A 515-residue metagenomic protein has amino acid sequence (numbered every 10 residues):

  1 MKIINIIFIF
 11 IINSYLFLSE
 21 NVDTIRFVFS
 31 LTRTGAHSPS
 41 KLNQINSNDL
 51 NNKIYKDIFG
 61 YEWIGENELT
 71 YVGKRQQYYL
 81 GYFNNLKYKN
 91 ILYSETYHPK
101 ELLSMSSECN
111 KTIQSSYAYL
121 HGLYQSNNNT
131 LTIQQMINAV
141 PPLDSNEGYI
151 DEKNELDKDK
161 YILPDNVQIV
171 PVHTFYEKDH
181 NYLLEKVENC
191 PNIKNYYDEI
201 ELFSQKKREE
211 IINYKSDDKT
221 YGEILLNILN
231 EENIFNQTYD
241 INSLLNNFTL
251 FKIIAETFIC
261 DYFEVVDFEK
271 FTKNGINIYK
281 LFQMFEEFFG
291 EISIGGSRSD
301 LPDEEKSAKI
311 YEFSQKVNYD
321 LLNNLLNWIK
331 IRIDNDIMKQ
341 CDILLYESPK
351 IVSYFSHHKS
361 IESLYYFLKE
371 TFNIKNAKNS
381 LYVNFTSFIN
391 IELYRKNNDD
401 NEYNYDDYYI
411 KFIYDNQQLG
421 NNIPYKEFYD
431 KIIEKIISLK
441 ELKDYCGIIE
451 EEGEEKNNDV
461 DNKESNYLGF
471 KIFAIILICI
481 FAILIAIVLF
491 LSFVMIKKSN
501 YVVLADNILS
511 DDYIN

Functional and structural regions predicted by a protein language model:
M1-I9: Classical eukaryotic N-terminal signal peptides for Sec-dependent ER targeting/secretion, especially the positively
K2, K463, K497-K498: Polybasic, lysine/arginine-rich low-complexity segments
I6, N13, Y55, L477 (+1 more regions): N-terminal leader/targeting signatures
I11-T24: N-terminal signal peptide
V22-L103, S107-V352, S356-C479: Signature for phosphate-centric chemistry
Y467-G469, M495, L509: Short, aromatic- and cysteine-enriched interfacial helices/patches that mediate contacts at lipid membranes
I480-K498: Single-pass type I membrane-protein transmembrane alpha-helix
N500-N515: Cytosolic C-terminal tails of single-pass type I membrane
